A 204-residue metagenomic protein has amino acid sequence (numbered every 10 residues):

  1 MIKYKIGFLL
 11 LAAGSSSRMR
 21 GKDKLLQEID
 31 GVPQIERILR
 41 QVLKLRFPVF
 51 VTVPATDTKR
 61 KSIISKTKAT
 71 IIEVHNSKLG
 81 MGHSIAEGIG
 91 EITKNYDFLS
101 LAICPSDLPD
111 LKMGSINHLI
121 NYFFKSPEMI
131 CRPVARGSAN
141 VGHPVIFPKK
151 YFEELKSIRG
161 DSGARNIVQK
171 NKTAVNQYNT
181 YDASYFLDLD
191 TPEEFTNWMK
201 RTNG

Functional and structural regions predicted by a protein language model:
M1-F8, S157-G204: Conserved alpha/beta core of the MobA/IspD/sugar-nucleotide pyrophosphorylase nucleotidyltransferase superfamily
K3-A55: N-terminal glycine-rich phosphate-binding loop and ensuing alpha1 helix
L10, D23, I35, G88 (+3 more regions): Residue-level signal for inorganic ion chemistry
G14-S16, T56, S77, S106-P109: Short glycine-rich anion-binding loops that position phosphate/pyrophosphate groups of nucleotides and phosphorylated
L25, P48, T70, A174-N176 (+1 more regions): Conserved beta-strand segments of alpha/beta enzyme cores
D30, I72-S77, Y178-N179: Short beta->alpha connector loops at strand-helix junctions that form conserved, small/polar/Pro-enriched
E36-S100, G114: Conserved N-terminal catalytic core of the sugar/cofactor nucleotidyltransferase
K78-K149, E153: Conserved beta-loop-beta/alpha segment of the NTase-like Rossmann-fold superfamily that binds/positions NTPs
